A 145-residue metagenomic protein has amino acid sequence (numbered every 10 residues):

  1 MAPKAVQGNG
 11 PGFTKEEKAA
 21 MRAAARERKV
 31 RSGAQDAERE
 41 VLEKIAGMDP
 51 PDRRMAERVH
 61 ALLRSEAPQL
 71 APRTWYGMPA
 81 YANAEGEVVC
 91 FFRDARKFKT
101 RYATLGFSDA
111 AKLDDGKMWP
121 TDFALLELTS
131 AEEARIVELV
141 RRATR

Functional and structural regions predicted by a protein language model:
M1-R145: Charge-dense, helix-prone N-terminal extensions
